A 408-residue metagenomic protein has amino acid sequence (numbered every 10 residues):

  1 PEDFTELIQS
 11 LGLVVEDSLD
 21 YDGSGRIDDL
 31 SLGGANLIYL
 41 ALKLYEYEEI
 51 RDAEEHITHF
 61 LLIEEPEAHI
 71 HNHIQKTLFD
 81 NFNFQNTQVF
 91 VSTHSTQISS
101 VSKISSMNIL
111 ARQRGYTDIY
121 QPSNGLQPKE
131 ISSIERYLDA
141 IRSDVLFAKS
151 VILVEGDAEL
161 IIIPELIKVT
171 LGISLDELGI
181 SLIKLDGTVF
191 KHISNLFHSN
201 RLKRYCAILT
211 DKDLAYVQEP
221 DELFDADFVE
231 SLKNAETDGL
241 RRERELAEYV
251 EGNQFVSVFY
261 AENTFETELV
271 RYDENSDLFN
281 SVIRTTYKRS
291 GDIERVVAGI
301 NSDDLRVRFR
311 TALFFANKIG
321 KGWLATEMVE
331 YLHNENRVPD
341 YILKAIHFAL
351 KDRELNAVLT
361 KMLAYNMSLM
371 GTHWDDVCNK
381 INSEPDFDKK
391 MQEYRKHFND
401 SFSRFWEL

Functional and structural regions predicted by a protein language model:
P1-I38, L42-F60: Extended helical coiled-coil dimerization/tether regions that scaffold and oligomerize large DNA-maintenance assemblies
I57-F60, N86-F90, Y205: Loop/turn-to-beta-strand initiation segments
L61-I63, L153: Walker B beta-strand of ABC/ABC-like P-loop ATPase nucleotide-binding domains, specifically the conserved hydrophobic
A68-N72, K76, V101: Conserved D-loop-proximal element of ABC-family nucleotide-binding domains
T77-L78, F82: Conserved hydrophobic alpha-helix in the ABC-type ATPase nucleotide-binding domain
Q88, V101-I109: Conserved catalytic segment of ABC-fold P-loop ATPases
S92-H94: H-loop/switch region of ABC-family ATPase nucleotide-binding domains
S99, A111-L408: Acidic, divalent-metal-binding catalytic cores of TOPRIM and closely related two-metal-ion phosphodiester/pyrophosphate
